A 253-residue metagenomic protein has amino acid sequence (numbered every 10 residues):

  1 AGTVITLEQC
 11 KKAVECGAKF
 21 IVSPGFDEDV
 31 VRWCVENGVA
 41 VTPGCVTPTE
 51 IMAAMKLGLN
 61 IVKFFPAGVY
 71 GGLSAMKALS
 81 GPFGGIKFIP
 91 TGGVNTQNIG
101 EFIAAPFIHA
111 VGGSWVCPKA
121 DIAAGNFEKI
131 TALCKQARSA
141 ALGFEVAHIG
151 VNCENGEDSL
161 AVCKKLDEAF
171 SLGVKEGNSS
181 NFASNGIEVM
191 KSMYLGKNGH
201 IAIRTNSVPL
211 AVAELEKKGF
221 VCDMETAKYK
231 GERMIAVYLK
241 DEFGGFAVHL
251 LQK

Functional and structural regions predicted by a protein language model:
A1-I5, C10, A18-F26, A40-T47 (+3 more regions): Catalytic beta/alpha-barrel core
T6-C16, T49-L57, S74, V94-A110: Catalytic cores of alpha/beta
E15-I21, E36-T42, K56-I61, P82-I86 (+1 more regions): Glycine-enriched alpha-helix->loop->beta-strand junction motifs that scaffold or abut catalytic
P24-V30, K63-L73, F107-I130: Glycine-rich phosphate-binding active-site loops on the catalytic face of alpha/beta enzymes
C34-V39, A120-L142: C-terminal helical cap(s) of enzyme catalytic domains, especially alpha/beta-barrels
R138-C163, G196-I203: N-terminal beta-strand motif that seeds the catalytic metal site of vicinal oxygen chelate
G156-F170, L210-G219: Amphipathic alpha-helical segments
G186-K191, E216-K253: Vicinal oxygen chelate
